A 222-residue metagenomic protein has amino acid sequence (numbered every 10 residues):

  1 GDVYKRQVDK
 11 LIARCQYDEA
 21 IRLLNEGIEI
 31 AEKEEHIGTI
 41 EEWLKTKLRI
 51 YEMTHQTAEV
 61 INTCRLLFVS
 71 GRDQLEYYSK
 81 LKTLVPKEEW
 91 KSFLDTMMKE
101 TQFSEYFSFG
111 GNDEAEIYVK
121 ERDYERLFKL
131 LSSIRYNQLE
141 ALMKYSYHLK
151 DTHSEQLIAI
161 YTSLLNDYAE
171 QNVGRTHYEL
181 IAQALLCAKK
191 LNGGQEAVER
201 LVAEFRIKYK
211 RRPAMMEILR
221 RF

Functional and structural regions predicted by a protein language model:
G1-Y4: Short, small-residue-biased leader/transition segments that mark boundaries at the very start of proteins
Q7-L11, I40, T46-K47, Y77-L81 (+9 more regions): Structural register within alpha-helical repeat arrays
R14, T54, E88, E121 (+1 more regions): Structural motif corresponding to the intra-repeat A-B loop/turn of tetratricopeptide repeats
L24, A31-E34, C64-L67, G71-Q74 (+8 more regions): Alpha-helical junction/boundary sensor with strong preference for TPR arrays
I40, Q74, F107, N137-Q138 (+2 more regions): Residues that mark the junctions of alpha-helical repeat units in TPR/alpha-solenoid scaffolds
E179-F222: C-terminal non-catalytic interaction modules
